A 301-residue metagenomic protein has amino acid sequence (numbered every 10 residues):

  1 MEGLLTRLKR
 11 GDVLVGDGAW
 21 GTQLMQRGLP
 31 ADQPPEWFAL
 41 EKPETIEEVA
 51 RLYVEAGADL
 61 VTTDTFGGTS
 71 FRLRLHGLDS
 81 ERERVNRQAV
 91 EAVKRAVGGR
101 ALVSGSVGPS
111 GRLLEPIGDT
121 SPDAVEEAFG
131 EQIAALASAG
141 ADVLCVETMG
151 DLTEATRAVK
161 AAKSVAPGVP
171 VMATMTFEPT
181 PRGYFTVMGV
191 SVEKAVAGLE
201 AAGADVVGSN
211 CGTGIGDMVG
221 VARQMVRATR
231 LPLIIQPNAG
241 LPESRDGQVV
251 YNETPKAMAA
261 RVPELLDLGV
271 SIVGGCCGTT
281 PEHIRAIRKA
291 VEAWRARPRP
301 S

Functional and structural regions predicted by a protein language model:
M1-S301: Domain-level signal for soluble alpha/beta catalytic cores
